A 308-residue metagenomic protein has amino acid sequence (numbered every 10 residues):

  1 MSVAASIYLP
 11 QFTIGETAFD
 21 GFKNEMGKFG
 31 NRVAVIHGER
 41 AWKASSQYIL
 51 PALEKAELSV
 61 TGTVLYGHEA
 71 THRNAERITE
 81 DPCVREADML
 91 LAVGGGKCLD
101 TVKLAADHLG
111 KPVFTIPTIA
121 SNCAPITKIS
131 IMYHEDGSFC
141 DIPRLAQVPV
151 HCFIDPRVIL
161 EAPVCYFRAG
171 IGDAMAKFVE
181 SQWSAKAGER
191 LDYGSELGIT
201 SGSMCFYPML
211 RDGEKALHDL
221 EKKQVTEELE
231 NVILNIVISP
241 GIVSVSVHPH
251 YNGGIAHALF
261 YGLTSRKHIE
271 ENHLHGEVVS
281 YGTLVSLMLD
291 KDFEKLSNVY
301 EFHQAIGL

Functional and structural regions predicted by a protein language model:
M1-D88: ATP/NTP phosphate-donor binding region
V3-I7, A18, D292-L308: C-terminal charged capping/lid subdomain of soluble metabolic enzymes
A4-S6, K28, P82-R85, A106 (+5 more regions): Solvent-exposed alpha-helices and their adjacent loops that cap or buttress functional pockets in soluble metabolic
P10, H108-S201: A glycine/threonine-rich phosphate-anchoring loop and its flanking beta-alpha core in nucleotide/phosphate-binding
W42-S46, K97-K103, C123-I126, N252: Short glycine/serine/threonine-rich phosphate/pyrophosphate-binding segments that cradle anionic phosphate groups
P82-A105, L109-T118: A short, small-residue-rich loop immediately preceding and capping a beta-strand
D192-Y300, Q304: Active-site segments that bind and position negatively charged phosphate/pyrophosphate groups
